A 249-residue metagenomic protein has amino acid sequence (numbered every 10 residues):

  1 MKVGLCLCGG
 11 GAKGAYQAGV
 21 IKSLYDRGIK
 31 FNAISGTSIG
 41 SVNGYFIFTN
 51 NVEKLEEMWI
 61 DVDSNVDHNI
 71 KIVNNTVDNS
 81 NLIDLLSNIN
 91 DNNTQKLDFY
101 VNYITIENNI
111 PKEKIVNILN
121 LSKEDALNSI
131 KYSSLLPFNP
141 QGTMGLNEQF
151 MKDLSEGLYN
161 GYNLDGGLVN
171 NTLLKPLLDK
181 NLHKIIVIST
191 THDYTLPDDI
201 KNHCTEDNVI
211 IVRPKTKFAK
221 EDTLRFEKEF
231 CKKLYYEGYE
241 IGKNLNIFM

Functional and structural regions predicted by a protein language model:
M1-T37, Y45-M249: Patatin-like phospholipase
